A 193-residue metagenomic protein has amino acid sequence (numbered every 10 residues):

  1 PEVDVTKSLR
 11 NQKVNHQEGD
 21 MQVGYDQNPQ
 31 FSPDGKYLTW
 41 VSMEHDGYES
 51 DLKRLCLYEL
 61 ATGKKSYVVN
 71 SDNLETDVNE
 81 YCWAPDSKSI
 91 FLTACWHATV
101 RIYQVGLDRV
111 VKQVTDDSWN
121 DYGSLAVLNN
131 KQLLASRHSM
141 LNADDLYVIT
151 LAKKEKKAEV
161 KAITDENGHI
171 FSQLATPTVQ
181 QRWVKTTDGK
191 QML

Functional and structural regions predicted by a protein language model:
P1-Q27, S42-D86, C95, Q104-G123 (+2 more regions): Multi-bladed beta-propeller domains
P33-D34, P85-D86, L128-N130: Residue-level detector of Asp-centered blade-edge/turn motifs that repeat once per structural unit in beta-propeller
G35-L38, S89-F91, V114, Q132-L134: Hydrophobic beta-strand positions that form the internal "hydrophobic ladder" of WD40/Gbeta-like beta-propeller blades
G47, T99, N142: Short glycine-rich, flexible loops that bind phosphorylated cofactors or substrates
T93-C95, R137: Conserved beta-strand positions in repeat-built beta-propeller and related beta-rich domains
I102, L193: Terminal RNA-binding accessory module
A126-A152, K157: Structured, non-catalytic alpha/beta "coupling" segments that mediate domain-domain communication and provide generic
G189-Q191: A structural signal for beta-strand boundary/capping segments at domain termini and interdomain linkers
